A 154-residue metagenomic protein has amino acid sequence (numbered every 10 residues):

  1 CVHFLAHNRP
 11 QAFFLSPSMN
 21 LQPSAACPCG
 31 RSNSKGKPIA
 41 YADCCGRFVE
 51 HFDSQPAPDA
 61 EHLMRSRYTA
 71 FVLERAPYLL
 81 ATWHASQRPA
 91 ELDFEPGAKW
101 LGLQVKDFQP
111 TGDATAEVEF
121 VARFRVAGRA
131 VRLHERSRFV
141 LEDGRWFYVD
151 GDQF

Functional and structural regions predicted by a protein language model:
F4-L5, F14-L15: Short hydrophobic targeting helices and cationic amphipathic motifs that mediate membrane/organellar targeting
L21-I39: Short Cys/His-rich zinc-binding micro-motifs
I39-F48: Cysteine-rich micro-motifs
H51-P96: Core segments of small alpha/beta cavity-forming domains
E95-R132: Surface-exposed, charged secondary-structure patches
E135-F154: Short beta-strand edge/turn micro-motifs at domain boundaries
